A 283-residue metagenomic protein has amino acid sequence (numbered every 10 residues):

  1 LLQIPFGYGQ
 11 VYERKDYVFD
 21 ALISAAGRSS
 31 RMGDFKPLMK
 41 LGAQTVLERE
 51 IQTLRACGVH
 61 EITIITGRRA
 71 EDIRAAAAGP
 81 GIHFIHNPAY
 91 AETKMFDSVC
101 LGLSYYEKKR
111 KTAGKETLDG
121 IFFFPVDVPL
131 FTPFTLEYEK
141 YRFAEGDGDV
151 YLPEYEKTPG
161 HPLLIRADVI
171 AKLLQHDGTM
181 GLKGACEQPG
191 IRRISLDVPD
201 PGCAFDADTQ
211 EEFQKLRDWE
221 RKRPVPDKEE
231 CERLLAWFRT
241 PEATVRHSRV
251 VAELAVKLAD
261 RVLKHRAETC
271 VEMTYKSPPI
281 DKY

Functional and structural regions predicted by a protein language model:
L2-F6: Extreme N-terminal basic, low-complexity initiation segments that serve as generic localization/processing leaders
Y8-Y17, D177-E229: Conserved alpha/beta core of the MobA/IspD/sugar-nucleotide pyrophosphorylase nucleotidyltransferase superfamily
Y12, E48-L118, R266-A267, Y275-K276: Conserved N-terminal catalytic core of the sugar/cofactor nucleotidyltransferase
D16-A70: N-terminal glycine-rich phosphate-binding loop and ensuing alpha1 helix
G33-K36, L41-T45, R68, H86-D97 (+6 more regions): Residues at secondary-structure transition points
A91-K172: Conserved beta-loop-beta/alpha segment of the NTase-like Rossmann-fold superfamily that binds/positions NTPs
L216-Y283: Acidic/His-rich, divalent-metal-binding segments that scaffold phosphate/diphosphate chemistry
